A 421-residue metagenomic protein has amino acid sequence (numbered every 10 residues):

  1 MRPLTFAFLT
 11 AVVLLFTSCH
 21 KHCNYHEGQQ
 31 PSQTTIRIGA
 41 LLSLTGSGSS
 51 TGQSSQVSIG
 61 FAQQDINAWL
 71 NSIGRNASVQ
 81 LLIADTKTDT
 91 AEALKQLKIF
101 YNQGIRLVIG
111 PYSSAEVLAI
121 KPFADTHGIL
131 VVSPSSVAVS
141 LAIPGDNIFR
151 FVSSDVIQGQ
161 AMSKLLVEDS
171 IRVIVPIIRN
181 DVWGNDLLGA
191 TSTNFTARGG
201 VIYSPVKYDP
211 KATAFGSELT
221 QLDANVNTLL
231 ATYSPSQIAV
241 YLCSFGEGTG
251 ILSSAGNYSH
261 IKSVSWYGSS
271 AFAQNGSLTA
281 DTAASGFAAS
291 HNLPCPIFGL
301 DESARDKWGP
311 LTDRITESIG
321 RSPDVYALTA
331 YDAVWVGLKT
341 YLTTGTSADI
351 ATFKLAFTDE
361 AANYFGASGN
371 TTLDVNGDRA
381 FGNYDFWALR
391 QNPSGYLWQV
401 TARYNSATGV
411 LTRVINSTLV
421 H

Functional and structural regions predicted by a protein language model:
L15-S18: C-terminal motif of bacterial Sec signal peptides marking the signal peptidase cleavage site
H20-N24: Bacterial signal peptide processing site
Y25-H26, P31, R37, S50-V57 (+5 more regions): Beta-alpha junction/loop-to-helix N-cap segments that form part of ligand/metal-binding clefts
A40, F100-S113, V132-P134, V175-I178 (+5 more regions): Periplasmic-binding protein-like
T51-W69, E92, Q158, V182-I202 (+1 more regions): Short, solvent-exposed amphipathic alpha-helices that sit in or adjacent to ligand/effector-binding or catalytic
A138-S140, P144-N257, D301-D306, P310: Extracellular/periplasmic Venus flytrap/periplasmic-binding protein
L252-Y331, T344, L411-V420: Extracellular/periplasmic periplasmic-binding protein-like sensory domains
R314-L328, L338-V400: Segments of small-molecule ligand-sensing domains
